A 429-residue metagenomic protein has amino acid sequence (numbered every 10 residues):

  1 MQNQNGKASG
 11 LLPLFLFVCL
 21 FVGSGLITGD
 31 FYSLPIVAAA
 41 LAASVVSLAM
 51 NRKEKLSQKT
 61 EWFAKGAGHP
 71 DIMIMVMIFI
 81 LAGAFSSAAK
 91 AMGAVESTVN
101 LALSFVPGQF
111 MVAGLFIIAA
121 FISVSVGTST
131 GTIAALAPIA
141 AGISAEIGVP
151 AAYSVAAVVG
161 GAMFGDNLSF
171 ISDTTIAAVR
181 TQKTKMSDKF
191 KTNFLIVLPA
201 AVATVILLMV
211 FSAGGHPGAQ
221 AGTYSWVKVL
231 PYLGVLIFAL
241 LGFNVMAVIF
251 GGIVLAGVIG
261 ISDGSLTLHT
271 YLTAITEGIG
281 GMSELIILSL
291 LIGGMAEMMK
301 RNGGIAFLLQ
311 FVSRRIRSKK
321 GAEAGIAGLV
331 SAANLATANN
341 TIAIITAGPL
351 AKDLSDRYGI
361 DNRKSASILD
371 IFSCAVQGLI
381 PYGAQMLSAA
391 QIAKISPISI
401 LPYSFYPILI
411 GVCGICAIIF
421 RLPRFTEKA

Functional and structural regions predicted by a protein language model:
M1-I80, T192-L288, E427-A429: Hydrophobic transmembrane alpha-helices of multi-pass small-molecule transporters
Q2, R52-K55, G68-I72, G148-A152 (+6 more regions): Juxtamembrane helix-boundary/capping and inter-helix hinge elements in multi-pass membrane proteins
I27, F31, G160-M163, N167-T223 (+3 more regions): Juxtamembrane and boundary regions of transmembrane helices in multi-pass small-molecule transporters and channels
V37, A49, K59-G93, Q109 (+4 more regions): Core transmembrane alpha-helical segments of multi-pass membrane transporters/permeases
H69-M75, N100-I118, S144-S154, L198 (+5 more regions): Membrane-interfacial loop-to-helix junctions in multi-pass transporters
V76-F85, F105-I139, V312-L350, L369: Hydrophobic alpha-helical transmembrane segments of multi-pass integral membrane proteins, predominantly secondary
I78, Q109-I122, G148-G165, G321-N334 (+3 more regions): Alpha-helical transmembrane segments of multi-pass membrane proteins
G131-G142, V159, F170-T184, F307-L308 (+2 more regions): Re-entrant/interfacial helical elements at transmembrane boundaries that shape and gate the permeation pathway
